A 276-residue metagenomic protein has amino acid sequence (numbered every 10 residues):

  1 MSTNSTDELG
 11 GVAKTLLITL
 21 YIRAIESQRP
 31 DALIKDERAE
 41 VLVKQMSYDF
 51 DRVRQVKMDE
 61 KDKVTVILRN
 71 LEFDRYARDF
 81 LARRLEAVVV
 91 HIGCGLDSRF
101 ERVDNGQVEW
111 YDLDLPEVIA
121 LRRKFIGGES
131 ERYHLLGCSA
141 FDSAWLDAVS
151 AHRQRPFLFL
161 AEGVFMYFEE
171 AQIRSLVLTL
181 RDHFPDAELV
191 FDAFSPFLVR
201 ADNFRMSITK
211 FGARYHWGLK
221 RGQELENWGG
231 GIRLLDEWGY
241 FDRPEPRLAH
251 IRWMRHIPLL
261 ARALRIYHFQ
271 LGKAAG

Functional and structural regions predicted by a protein language model:
M1-V90, C94-C138, A148, R153: Rossmann-like AdoMet
A140-S143, F165-Y167, S195-V199: Short, catalytically relevant binding-site loops at active-site mouths
R153-G163: Short SAM/SAH-binding signature in class I
L158, R181-P196: Conserved beta-strand signature within the Rossmann-like core of class I S-adenosyl-L-methionine
Y167-L180: A short, conserved alpha-helix within the catalytic core of class I
P196-A213: Short, glycine-/aromatic-enriched active-site segment of Class I SAM-dependent methyltransferases
G212-Y240: Short alpha-helix
R243, R247-G276: Core SAM-dependent methyltransferase catalytic element
